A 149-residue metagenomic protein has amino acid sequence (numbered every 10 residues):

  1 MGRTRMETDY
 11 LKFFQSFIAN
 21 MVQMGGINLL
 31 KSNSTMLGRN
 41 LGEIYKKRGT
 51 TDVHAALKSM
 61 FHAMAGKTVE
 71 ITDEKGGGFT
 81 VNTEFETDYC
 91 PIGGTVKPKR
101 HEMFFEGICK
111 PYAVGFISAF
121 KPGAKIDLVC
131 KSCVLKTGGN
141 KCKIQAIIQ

Functional and structural regions predicted by a protein language model:
M1-G107, G123-K141, I148-Q149: N-terminal accessory segment detector
F105-I117: A conserved amphipathic terminal alpha-helix motif
